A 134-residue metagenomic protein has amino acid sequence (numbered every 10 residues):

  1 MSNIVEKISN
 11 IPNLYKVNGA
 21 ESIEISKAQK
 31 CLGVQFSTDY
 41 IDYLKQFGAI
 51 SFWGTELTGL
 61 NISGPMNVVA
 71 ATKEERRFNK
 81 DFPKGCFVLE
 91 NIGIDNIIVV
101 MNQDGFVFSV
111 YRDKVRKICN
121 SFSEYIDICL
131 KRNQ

Functional and structural regions predicted by a protein language model:
M1-M101, L130-N133: A surface-exposed partner-binding patch
D104-S109: Short, compact, well-ordered microdomains
V115-K131: Compact, glycine/acidic-enriched structural inserts
